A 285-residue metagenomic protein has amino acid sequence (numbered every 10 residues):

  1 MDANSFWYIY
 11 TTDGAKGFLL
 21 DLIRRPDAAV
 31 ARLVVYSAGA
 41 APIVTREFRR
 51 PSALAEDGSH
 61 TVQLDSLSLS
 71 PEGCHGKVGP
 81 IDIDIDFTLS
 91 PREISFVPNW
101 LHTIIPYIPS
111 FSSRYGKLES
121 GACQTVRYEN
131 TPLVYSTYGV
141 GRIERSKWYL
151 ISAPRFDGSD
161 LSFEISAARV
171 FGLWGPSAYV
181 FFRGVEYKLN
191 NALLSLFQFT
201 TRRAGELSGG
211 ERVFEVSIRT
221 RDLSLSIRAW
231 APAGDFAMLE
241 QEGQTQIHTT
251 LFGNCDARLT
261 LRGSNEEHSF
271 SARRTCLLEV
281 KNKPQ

Functional and structural regions predicted by a protein language model:
M1-Q285: Structured soluble/peripheral alpha/beta segments that form catalytic or ligand/cofactor-binding pockets
